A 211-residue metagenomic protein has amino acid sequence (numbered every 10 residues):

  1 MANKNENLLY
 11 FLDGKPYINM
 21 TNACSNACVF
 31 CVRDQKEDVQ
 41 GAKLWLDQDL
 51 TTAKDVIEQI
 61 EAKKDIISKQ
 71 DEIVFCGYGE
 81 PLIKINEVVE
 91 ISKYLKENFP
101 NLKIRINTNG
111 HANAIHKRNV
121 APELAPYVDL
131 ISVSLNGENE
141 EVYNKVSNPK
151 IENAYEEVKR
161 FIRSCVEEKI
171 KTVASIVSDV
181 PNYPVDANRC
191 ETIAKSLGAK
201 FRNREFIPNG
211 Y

Functional and structural regions predicted by a protein language model:
N5-D55: Canonical Radical SAM [4Fe-4S] cluster-binding loop centered on the CxxxCxxC motif and its immediate flanking residues
P16-I18, I73, I104-I106, I131-V133 (+2 more regions): Hydrophobic faces of well-ordered beta-strands that scaffold small-molecule active sites in alpha/beta enzyme cores
A42-Q48, K145-E152: Short glycine-enriched, charge-decorated loop/helix-capping segments at active-site entrances that position
L44-Q59, L82-P126, G137-E138, S178-D186: Canonical radical SAM enzyme core domain
T52-C76: Short Fe-S-cluster ligation motifs
V89-F99, I162-E167, E191, K195: Surface-exposed amphipathic alpha-helices with a cationic face
N107-N113, S147-K150, F161-D186: Conserved strand-turn element in the central/C-terminal portion of the radical SAM core barrel that lines
A125-E140, F201-I207: Non-cysteine beta-strand/loop elements that form the S-adenosyl-L-methionine
